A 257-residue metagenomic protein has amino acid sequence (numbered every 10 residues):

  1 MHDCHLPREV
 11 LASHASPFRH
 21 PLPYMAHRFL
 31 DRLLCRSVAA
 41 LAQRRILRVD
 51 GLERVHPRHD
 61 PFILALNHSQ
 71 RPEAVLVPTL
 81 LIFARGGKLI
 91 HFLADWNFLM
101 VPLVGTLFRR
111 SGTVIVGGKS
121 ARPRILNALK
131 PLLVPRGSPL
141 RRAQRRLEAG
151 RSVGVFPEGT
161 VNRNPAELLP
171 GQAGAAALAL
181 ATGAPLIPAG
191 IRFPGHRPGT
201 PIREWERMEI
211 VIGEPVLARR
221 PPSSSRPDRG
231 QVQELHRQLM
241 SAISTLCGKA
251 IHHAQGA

Functional and structural regions predicted by a protein language model:
H2-F18, L22, I125-A257: Non-catalytic C-terminal accessory region of glycerolipid acyltransferases and related lyso-lipid remodeling enzymes
P21-R45, M100-G112, R124-V134, R203-E204: Alpha-helical membrane-targeting segments
S37-Q70: Helix-to-loop junction immediately C-terminal to a conserved catalytic motif
V38-A39, R54-V55, I82, G105-T106 (+2 more regions): Short secondary-structure boundary/capping segments
V49, V101, G137-L140: Structural motif corresponding to alpha-helix initiation and N-cap regions
R58-L132: Catalytic core of membrane glycerolipid acyltransferases/transacylases, capturing the structured, soluble-facing
